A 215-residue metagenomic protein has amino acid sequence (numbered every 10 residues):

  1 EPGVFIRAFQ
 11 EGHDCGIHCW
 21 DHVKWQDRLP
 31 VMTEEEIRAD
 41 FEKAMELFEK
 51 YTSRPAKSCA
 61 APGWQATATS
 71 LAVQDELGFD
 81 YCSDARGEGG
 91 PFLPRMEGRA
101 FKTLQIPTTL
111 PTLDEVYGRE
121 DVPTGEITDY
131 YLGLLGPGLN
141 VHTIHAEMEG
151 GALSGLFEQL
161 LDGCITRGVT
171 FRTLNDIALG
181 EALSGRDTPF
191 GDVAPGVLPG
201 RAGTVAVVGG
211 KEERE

Functional and structural regions predicted by a protein language model:
E1-A68, A100-K102, P107-R119, L139-V141 (+1 more regions): Metal-dependent polysaccharide deacetylase catalytic core of the NodB/CE4 family, i.e., the active-site-bearing domain
E1-F9, A85-K102, V122-G133: Alpha-helical scaffolding within the catalytic cores of extracellular/periplasmic polymer-degrading hydrolases
V4-C15, T69-C82, E158-I165: Short, electropositive alpha-helical surface patch
P30-M32, M96-F101, D121-P123, S184-V193: Short, surface-exposed amphipathic charged segments that create phosphate/polyanion-binding patches used for binding
E34-E42, D121-D129, G151-S154, E158: Non-membrane alpha-helical structural segments and their capping/turn regions in soluble enzymes
E46-P55, E76-D80, T166-R167: Secondary-structure boundary elements
D75-R95, T103-Y117, G168-G180: His/Asp/Glu-enriched short active-site or ligand-binding loop at hydrolase and phosphoryl-transfer sites
Y81, L132-E215: C-terminal domain-boundary segment and adjacent tail
